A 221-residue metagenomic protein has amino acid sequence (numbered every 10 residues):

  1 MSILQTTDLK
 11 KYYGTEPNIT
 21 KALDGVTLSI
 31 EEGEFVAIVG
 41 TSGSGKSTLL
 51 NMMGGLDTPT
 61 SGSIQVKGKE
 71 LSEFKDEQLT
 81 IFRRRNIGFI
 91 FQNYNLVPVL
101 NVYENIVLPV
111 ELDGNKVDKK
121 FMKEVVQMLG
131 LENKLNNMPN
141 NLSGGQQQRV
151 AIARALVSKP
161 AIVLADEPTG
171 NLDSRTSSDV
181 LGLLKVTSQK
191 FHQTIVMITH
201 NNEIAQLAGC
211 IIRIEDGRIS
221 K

Functional and structural regions predicted by a protein language model:
I3-I214: ABC family nucleotide-binding domain
D216-K221: Conserved switch/coupling elements of ABC/ABC-like ATPase nucleotide-binding domains
